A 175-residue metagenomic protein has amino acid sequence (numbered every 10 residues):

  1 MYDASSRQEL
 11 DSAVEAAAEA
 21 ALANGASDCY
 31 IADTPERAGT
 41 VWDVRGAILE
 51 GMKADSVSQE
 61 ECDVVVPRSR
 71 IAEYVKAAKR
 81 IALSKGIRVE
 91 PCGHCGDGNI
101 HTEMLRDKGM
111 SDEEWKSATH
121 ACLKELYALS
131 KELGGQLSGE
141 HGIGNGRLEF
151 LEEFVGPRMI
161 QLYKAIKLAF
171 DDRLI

Functional and structural regions predicted by a protein language model:
M1-I175: Noncatalytic alpha-helical scaffold of FAD-dependent oxidoreductases
